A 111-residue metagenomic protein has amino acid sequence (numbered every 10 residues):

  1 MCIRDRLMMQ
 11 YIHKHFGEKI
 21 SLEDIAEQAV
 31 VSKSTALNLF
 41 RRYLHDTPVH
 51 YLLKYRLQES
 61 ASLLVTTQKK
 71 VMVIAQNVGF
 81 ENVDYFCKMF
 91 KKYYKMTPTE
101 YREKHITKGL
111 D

Functional and structural regions predicted by a protein language model:
M1-I3: Conserved small/polar residues in nucleotide/adenosyl-binding loops
D5-R6, I25: Low-complexity basic/metal-binding stretches
Q10, K14, K19-E23, R42-D84 (+1 more regions): Terminal helix-turn-helix DNA-binding modules in bacterial transcription factors
A26-K33, L37: Helix-turn-helix
A36, F40, Y85-F86, F90: Short hydrophobic/aromatic patch on the recognition helix
K91, R102: C-terminal interaction modules of eukaryotic adaptor/scaffold proteins
